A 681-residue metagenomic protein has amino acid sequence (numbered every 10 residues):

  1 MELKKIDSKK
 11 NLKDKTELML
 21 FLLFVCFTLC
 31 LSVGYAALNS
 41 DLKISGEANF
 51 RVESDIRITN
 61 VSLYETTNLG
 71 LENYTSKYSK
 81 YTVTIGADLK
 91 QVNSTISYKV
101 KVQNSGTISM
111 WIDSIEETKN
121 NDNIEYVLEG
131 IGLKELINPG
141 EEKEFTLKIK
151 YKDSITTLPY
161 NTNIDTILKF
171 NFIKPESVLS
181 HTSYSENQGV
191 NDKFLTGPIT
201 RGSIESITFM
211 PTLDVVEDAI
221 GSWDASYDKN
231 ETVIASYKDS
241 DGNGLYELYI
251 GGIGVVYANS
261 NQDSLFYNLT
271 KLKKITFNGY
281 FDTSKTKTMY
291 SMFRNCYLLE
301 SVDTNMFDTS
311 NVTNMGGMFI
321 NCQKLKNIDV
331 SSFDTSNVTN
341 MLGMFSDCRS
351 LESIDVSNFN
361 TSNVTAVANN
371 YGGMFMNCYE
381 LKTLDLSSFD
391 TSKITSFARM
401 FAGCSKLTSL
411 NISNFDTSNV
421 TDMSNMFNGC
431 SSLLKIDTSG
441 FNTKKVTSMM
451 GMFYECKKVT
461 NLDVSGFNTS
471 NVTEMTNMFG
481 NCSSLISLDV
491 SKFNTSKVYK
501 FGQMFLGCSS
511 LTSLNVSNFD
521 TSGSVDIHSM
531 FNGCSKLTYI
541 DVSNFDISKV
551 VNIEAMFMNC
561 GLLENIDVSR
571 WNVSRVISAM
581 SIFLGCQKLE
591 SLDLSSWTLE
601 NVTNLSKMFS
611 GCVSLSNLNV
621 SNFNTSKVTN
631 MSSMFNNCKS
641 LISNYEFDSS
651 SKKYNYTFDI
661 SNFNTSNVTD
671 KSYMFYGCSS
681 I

Functional and structural regions predicted by a protein language model:
L3, K10-Y81, I85, Y160-I164 (+1 more regions): Short, polar/proline-rich extracytoplasmic segments that appear immediately after membrane translocation
S40, K90-W111, P139-E176, Q262 (+3 more regions): C-terminal, structured domain-capping segment
R51-V52, S105-N123: Short acidic, flexible loop segments centered on an aromatic residue
I58-N60, I112, I204, A235-S236: A structural signal for short, hydrophobic beta-strand segments that form beta-sheets in beta-rich/all-beta domains
Y64-I112: Extracytoplasmic/periplasmic/luminal assembly and interaction segments in envelope/secretory/respiratory proteins
T84-L89, I131-I137: Beta-strand-rich interaction surfaces with strong enrichment in secreted/lumenal proteins
N120-G132: Short beta-strand and strand-turn-strand segments in soluble, beta-rich domains
E176-I681: Negatively charged
